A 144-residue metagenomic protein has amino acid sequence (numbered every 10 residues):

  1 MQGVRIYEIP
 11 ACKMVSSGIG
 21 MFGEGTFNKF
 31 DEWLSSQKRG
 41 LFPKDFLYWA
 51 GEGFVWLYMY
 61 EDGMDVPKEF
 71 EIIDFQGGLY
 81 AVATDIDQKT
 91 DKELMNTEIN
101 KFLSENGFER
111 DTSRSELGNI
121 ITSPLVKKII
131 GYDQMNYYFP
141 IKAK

Functional and structural regions predicted by a protein language model:
M1-K144: A solvent-exposed interaction/effector surface
